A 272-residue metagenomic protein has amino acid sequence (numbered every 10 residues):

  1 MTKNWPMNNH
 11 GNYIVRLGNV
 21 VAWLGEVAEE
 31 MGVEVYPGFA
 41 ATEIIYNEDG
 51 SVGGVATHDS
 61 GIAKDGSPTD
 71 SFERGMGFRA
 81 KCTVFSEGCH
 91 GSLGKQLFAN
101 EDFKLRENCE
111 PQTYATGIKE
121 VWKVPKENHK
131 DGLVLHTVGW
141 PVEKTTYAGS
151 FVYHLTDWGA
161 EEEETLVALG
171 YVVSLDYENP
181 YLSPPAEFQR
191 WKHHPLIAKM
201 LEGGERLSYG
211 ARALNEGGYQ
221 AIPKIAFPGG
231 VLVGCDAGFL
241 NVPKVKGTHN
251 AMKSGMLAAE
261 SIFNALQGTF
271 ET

Functional and structural regions predicted by a protein language model:
M1-H10: A conserved beta-strand/loop capping segment in the N-terminal third of enzymes that catalyze redox or closely related
N9-Y13, L17, E73, E107 (+1 more regions): Alpha-helix N-cap/helix-initiation motif
N12-Y13, D176, E216, I222: A generic structural signal for short
G18, A22-W23, V27-K199, S254-L257 (+1 more regions): Predominantly flavin-linked oxidoreductase catalytic cores and closely associated redox partners
C109, N179-L182, A221-K224, V242-N250 (+1 more regions): Alpha-helix capping and helix-loop boundary segments enriched in small/acidic/polar residues
K199-G210, T269-T272: Flexible, glycine/charged-enriched surface loops at secondary-structure junctions
A211-V242: FAD-binding beta-loop-beta segment adjacent to the flavin cofactor pocket
G238-K244, M256-T272: Active-site-proximal substrate-binding core of FAD-dependent oxidoreductases
